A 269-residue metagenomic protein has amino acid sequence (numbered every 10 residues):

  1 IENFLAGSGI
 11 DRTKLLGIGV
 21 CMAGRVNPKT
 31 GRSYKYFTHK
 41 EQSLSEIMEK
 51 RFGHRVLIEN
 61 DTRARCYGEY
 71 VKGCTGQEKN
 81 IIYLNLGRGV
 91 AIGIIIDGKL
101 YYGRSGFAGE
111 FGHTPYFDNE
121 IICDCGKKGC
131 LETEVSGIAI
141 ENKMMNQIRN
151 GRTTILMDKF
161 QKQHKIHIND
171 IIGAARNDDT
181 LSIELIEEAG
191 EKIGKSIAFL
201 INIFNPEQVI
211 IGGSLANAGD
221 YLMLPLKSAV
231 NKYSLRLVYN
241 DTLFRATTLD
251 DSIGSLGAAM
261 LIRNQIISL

Functional and structural regions predicted by a protein language model:
I1-S8, K14-I82, Y221-K232: Glycine-rich phosphate-binding loop and adjoining helix at the ATP-binding site of ATP-dependent phosphoryl-transfer
I10-L15, I203-F204, L237-D241: Short helix-terminating capping/connector loops at secondary-structure junctions
M22, L131-V209: A mobile "lid/hinge" subdomain adjacent to the ATP/sugar-phosphate binding pocket shared across diverse ATP-dependent
L57-K72, A216-L269: Glycine-rich phosphate-binding/hydrolytic loop that grips phosphoryl groups
T75-V135: Glycine-rich phosphate-binding loop of actin/hexokinase-like ATP-binding domains
I211-S214: Conserved alpha-helical "signature site" that marks functionally important helical segments or helix/loop junctions
